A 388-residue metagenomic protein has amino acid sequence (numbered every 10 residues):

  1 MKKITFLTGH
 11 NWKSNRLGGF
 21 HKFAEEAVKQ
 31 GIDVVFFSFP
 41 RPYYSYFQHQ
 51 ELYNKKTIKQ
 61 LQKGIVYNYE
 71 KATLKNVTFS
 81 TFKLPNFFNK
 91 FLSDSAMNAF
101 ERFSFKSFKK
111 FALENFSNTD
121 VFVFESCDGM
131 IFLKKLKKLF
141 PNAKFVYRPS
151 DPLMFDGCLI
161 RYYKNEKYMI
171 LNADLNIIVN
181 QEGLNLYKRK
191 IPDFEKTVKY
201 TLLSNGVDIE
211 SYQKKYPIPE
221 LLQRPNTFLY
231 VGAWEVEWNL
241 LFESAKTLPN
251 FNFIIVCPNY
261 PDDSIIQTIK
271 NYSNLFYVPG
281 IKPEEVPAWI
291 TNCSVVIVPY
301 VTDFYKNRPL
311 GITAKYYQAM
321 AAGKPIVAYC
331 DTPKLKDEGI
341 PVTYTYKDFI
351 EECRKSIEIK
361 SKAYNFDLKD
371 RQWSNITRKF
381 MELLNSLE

Functional and structural regions predicted by a protein language model:
S14-G18, E284, V296-Q318, A328-E338: Nucleotide-sugar-dependent
F23, F103-E114, G157-V179: Membrane-proximal helix-turn-helix segments that form the acceptor-binding/catalytic region of lipid-linked
A173-V198, K336: A short, active-site helix/loop in glycosyltransferases that binds the activated sugar's phosphate group
L175, E220-V236, F242-A245, F253: Conserved donor-binding/catalytic core segment of Leloir-type glycosyltransferases
E182, L203-G206: Carbohydrate-associated surface elements
C257, D263-A288: Nucleotide-activated donor-binding/catalytic signature segment of Leloir-type glycosyltransferases, i.e., the conserved
S294, G323-K324: A short alpha->beta transition loop at the rim of the catalytic pocket in nucleotide-sugar-dependent
I357-E388: A charged, aromatic-enriched C-terminal amphipathic alpha-helix characteristic of glycosyltransferases across folds
